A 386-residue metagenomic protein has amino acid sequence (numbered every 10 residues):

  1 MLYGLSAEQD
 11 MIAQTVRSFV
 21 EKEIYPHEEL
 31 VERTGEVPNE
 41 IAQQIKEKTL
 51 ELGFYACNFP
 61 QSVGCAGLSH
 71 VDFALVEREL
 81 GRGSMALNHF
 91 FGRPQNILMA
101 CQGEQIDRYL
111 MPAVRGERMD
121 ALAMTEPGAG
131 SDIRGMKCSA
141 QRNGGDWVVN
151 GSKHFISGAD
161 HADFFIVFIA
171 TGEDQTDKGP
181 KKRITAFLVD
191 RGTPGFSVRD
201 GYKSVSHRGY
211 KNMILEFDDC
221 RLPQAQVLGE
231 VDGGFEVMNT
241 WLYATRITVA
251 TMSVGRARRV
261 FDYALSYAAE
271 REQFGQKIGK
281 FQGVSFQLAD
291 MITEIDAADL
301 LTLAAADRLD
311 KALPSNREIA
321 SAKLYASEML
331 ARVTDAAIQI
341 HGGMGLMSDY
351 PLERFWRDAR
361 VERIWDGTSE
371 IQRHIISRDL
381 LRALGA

Functional and structural regions predicted by a protein language model:
M1-N88, G103-Q105, P112-E117, G130-I133 (+4 more regions): Alpha-helical interface subdomain recognition
G53, V76-G81, I169-A170, V189-P194 (+1 more regions): Short Ser/Thr-interspersed hydrophobic loop/turn segments at strand-loop and sheet-helix junctions that line or gate
L68-S69, D132-R134, G158-A162, K178-K182 (+1 more regions): Short glycine/proline-enriched turns and hinge-like loops at secondary-structure junctions
R93-Q102: Helix-loop "lid/cap" segments that line or gate small-molecule binding pockets
G116-M124, F168: A short, Trp-centered hydrophobic/proline-enriched beta-strand micro-motif
G135, G192-R221: Flexible, small-/acidic-enriched active-site or ligand-binding loops
K137-S139: Short, surface-exposed charged micro-motifs
N150-V198: A short core secondary-structure module
